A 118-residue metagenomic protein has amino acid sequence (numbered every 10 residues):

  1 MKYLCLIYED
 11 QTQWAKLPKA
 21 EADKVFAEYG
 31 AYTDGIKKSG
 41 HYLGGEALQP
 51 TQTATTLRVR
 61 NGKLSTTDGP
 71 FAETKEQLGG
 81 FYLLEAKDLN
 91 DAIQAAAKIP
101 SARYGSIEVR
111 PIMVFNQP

Functional and structural regions predicted by a protein language model:
M1-P118: Conserved, structured core segments of small domains
